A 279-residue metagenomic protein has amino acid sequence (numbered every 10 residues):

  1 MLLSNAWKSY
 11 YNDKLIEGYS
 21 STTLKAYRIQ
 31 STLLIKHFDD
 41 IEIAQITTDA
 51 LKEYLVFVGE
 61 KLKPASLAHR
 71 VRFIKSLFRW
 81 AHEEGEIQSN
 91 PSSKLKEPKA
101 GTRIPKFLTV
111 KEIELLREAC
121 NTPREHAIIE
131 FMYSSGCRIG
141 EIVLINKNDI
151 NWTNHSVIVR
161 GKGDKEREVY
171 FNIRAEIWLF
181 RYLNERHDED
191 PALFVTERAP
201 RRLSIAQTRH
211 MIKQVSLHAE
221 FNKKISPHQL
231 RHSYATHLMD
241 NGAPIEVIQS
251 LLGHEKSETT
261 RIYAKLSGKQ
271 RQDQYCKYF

Functional and structural regions predicted by a protein language model:
M1-F279: Conserved catalytic core of the tyrosine transesterase superfamily
